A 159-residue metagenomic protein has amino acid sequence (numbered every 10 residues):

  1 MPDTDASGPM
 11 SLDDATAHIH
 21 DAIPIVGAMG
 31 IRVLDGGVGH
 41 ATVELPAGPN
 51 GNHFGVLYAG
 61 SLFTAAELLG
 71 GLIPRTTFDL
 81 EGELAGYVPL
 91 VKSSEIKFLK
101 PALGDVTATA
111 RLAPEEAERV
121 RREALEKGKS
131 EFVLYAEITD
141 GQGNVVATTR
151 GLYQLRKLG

Functional and structural regions predicted by a protein language model:
M1-H18: Polybasic, low-complexity association/targeting segments
D5, P101-L103, A113-G159: HotDog/MaoC-like acyl-thioester-processing domains
I25, G37, V88-L90, G104 (+1 more regions): Residue-level preference for beta-strand/loop junctions
G27-I31, K92-K97, R119-R121: Short structured motifs
A28-L57: Catalytic strand-loop segment that frames the active site of acyl-thioester-processing enzymes
A41, K92-S94, A108, F132-L134 (+1 more regions): Hydrophobic residues positioned within well-ordered beta-strands of beta-sheet architectures
G60-E83: Active-site helix/loop of acyl-thioester processing domains in fatty-acid/polyketide metabolism, spanning hotdog-fold
R75-P114: Hydrophobic beta-strand-centered segment that forms part of the acyl-chain substrate-binding groove
